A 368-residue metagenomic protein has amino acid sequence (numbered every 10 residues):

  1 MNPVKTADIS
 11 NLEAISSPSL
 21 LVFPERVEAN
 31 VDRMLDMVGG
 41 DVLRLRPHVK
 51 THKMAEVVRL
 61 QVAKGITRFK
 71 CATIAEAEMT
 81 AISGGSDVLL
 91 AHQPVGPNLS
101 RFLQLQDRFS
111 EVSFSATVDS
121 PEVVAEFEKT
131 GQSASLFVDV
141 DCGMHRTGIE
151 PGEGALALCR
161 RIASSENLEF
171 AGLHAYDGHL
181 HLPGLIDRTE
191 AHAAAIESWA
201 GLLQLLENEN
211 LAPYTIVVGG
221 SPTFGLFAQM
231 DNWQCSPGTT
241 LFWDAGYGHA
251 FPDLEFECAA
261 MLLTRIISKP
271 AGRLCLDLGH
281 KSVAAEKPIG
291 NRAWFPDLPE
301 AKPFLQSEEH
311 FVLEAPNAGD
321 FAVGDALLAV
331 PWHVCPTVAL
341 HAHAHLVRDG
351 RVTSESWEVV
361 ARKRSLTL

Functional and structural regions predicted by a protein language model:
P3-V22: Generic N-terminal amphipathic, Lys/Arg-enriched alpha-helix
V27, K50, T80, V138 (+5 more regions): Conserved, mostly hydrophobic/aromatic
L43-R44, N208-T215, V323, L340-H341: Flexible, glycine/charged-enriched surface loops at secondary-structure junctions
H48-L185: Active-site-proximal beta-alpha core segment in soluble small-molecule metabolic enzymes
I66, G85, L211-P213, N232 (+1 more regions): A structural motif
T130-S135, D141-L254: Active-site loop/helix belt of alpha/beta enzymes
P222-P299: Active-site loop ensemble at the mouth of alpha/beta enzyme cores that anchors a bound cofactor
K269-L368: C-terminal accessory subdomain/extension
